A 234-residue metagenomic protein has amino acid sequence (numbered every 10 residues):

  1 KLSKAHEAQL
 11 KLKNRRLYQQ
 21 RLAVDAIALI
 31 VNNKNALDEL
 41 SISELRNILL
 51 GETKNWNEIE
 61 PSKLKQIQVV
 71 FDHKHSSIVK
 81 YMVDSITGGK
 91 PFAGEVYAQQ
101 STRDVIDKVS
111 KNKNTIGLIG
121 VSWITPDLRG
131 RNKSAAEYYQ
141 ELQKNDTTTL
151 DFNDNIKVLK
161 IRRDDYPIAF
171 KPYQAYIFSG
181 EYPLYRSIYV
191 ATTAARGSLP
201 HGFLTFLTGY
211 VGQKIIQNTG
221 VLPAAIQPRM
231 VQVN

Functional and structural regions predicted by a protein language model:
L2: Glycine-rich phosphate-binding active-site loops on the catalytic face of alpha/beta enzymes
A8-D25, I30-N234: Exported/periplasmic ABC-transporter solute-binding proteins
